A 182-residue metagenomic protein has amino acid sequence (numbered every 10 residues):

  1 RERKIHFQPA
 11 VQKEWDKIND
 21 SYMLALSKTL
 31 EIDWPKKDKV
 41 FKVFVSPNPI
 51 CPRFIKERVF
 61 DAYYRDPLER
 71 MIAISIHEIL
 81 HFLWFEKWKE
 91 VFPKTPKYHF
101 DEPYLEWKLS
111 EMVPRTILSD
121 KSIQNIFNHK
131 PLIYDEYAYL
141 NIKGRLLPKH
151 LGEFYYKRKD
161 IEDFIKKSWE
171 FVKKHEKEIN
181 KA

Functional and structural regions predicted by a protein language model:
R1-K56, D120-F127: Auxiliary, metal-adjacent structural segments of Zn-dependent hydrolase domains
I18, I72, E106, S110: Hydrophobic (often cysteine-bearing) scaffold residues that line and stabilize catalytic clefts of nucleotide/cofactor
R58-F60, E86-T95: Flexible internal linker/loop segments at domain or repeat junctions
F60-S75: Short pre-active-site segment immediately N-terminal to the catalytic Zn-binding motif
A73-K89: Active-site recognition of the HExxH zinc-binding catalytic motif
K94-K143: Post-HExxH zinc-binding segment in Zn-dependent metallohydrolases
L132-A182: Pan-zinc metallopeptidase signature
